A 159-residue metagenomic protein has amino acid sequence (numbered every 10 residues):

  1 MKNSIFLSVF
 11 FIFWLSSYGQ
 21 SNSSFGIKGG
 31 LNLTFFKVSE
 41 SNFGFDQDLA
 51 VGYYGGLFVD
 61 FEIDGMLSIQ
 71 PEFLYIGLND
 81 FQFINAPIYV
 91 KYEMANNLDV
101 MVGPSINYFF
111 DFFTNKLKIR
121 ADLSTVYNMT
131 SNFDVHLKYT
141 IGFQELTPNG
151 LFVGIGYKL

Functional and structural regions predicted by a protein language model:
S21-F25, Q47-Y53, Q82-I84, L117-A121 (+1 more regions): Residues that define the transmembrane beta-barrel architecture of outer-membrane proteins
S23, G65-I69, N97-V100, V126-L137: Repeated loop/turn-to-beta-strand initiation elements of outer-membrane beta-barrel proteins
S24, N32, L123-S131, T147-L159: Outer-membrane beta-barrel "beta-signal"
I27-L33, P71-Y75, V102-I106, L137-I141 (+1 more regions): Transmembrane beta-barrel strands of outer-membrane/channel proteins
N42-F83: Glycine- and aromatic-enriched membrane insertion/assembly motifs of diderm outer-membrane and organelle channel
G55-L57, A86-I88, L123, V135 (+1 more regions): Membrane-embedded beta-strands of outer-membrane beta-barrel proteins, especially the hydrophobic/small aromatic
V59-F61, V90-Y92, Y108, Y127 (+2 more regions): Residue-level signature of outer-membrane beta-barrel architecture
I76-I84, Y108-K118, T140-G150: Solvent-exposed loop/turn segments connecting transmembrane beta-strands in outer-membrane beta-barrel proteins
